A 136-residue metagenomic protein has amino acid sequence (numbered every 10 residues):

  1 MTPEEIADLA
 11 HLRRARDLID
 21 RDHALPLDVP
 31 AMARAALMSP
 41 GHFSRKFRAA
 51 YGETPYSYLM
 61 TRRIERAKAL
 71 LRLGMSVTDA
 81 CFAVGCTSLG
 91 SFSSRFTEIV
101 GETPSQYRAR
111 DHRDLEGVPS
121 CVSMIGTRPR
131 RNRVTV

Functional and structural regions predicted by a protein language model:
M1-H42, A49-A50, T54, R66-V136: Alpha-helical bundle regulatory/interaction domains
